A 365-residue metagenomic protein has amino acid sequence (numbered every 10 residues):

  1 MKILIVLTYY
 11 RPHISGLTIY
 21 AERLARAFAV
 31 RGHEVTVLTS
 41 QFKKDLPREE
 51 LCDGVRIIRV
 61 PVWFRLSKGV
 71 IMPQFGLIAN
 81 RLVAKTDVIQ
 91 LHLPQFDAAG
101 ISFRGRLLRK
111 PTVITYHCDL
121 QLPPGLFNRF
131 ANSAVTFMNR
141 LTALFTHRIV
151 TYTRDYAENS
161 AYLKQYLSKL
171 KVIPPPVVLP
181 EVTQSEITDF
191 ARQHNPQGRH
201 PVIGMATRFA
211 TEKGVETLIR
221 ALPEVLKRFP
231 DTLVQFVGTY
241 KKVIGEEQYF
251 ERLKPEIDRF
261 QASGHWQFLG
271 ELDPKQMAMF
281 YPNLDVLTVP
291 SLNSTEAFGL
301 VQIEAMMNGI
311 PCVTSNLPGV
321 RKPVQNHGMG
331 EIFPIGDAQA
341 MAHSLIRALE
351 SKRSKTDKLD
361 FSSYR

Functional and structural regions predicted by a protein language model:
D45, G76, I89-Y116, L120-L122: An aromatic- and histidine-rich active-site surface loop
F75, P111, L120-F145, E158 (+1 more regions): Nucleotide-sugar donor phosphate/pyrophosphate-binding loop at the beta->alpha transition of glycosyltransferases
V83, E271-L272, M279-L284: Short alpha-helical donor nucleotide-sugar binding micro-motif in glycosyltransferases
D87, P282-E296, I310: Acidic donor-binding loop of glycosyltransferase active sites
R140-V182: A short, active-site helix/loop in glycosyltransferases that binds the activated sugar's phosphate group
P196-K213, I219-L222, Q235: Conserved donor-binding/catalytic core segment of Leloir-type glycosyltransferases
E247-K275: Nucleotide-activated donor-binding/catalytic signature segment of Leloir-type glycosyltransferases, i.e., the conserved
N326-H327, E331-A338, I346-R353: Conserved acidic donor-binding segment of nucleotide-sugar-dependent glycosyltransferases
